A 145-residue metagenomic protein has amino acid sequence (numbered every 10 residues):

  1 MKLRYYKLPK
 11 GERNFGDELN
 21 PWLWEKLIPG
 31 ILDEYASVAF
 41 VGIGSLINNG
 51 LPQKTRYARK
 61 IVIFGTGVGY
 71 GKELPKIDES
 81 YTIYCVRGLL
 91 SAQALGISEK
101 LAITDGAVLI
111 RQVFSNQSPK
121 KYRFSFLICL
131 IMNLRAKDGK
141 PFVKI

Functional and structural regions predicted by a protein language model:
M1-A136, V143: Aromatic- and Gly/Pro-rich donor/ligand-binding loops that form nucleotide- or phosphate-bearing donor binding pockets
